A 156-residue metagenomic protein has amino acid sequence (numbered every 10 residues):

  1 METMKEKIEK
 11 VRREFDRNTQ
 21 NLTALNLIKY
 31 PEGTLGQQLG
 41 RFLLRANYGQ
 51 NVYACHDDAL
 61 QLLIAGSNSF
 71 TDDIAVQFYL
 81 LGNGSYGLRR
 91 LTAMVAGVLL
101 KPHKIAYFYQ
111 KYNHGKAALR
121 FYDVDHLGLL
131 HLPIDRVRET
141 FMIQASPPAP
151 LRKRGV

Functional and structural regions predicted by a protein language model:
M1-T3: Charged, compositionally biased N-terminal leader segments and the immediate start of the first structured element
K7-D135, E139: Core of folded catalytic or high-affinity ligand/protein-binding domains in predominantly eukaryotic proteins
F141, A145-V156: A cross-kingdom marker for long, charged
